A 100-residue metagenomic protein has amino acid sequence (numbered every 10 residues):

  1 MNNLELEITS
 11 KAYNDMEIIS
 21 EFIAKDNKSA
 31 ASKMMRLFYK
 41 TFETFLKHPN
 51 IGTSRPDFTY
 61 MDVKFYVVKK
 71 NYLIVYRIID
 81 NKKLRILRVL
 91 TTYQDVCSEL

Functional and structural regions predicted by a protein language model:
M1-F58: Basic, Lys/Arg-enriched alpha-helical interface segments
N2, M61-D62, K82-R85: Residue-level signal for beta-strand positions within conserved beta-sheet cores that form or flank
E5, R55, D62, Q94 (+1 more regions): Solvent-exposed, flexible loop/coil residues
E17-S20, V67, R88: A cross-family signal for key residues in well-ordered alpha-helices that form functional helical elements
K25-D26, R36-Y39, V68-I74, K82: Short charge-dense sequence patches
K25-K28, K64, R85, Y93-D95: Short, low-complexity, polar/charged sequence segments that are solvent-exposed and flexible
N50-D80: Basic/aromatic recognition patch in beta-strand/loop cores that engages polyanionic ligands
N71-L73, R77-L100: Enriched for short, Lys/Arg-rich terminal
